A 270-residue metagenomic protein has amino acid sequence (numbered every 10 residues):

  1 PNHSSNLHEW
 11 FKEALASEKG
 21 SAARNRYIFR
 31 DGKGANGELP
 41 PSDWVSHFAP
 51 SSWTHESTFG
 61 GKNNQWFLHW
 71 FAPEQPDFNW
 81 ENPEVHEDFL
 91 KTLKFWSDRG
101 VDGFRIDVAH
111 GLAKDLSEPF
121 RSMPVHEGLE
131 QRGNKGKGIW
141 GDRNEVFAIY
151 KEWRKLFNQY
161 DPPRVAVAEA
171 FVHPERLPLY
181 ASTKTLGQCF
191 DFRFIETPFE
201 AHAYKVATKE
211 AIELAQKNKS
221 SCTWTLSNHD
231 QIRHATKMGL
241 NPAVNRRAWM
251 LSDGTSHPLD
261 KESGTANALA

Functional and structural regions predicted by a protein language model:
P1-K94, D98, G111-P174: Acidic/aromatic-lined carbohydrate-recognition and catalytic surfaces of CAZymes acting on diverse glycans
H3-D43, Y150, R154-A270: Conserved alpha/beta catalytic core and glycan-binding cleft of carbohydrate-active enzymes
A109-F120, I232-P242: Short, solvent-exposed beta-strand-terminating loops
